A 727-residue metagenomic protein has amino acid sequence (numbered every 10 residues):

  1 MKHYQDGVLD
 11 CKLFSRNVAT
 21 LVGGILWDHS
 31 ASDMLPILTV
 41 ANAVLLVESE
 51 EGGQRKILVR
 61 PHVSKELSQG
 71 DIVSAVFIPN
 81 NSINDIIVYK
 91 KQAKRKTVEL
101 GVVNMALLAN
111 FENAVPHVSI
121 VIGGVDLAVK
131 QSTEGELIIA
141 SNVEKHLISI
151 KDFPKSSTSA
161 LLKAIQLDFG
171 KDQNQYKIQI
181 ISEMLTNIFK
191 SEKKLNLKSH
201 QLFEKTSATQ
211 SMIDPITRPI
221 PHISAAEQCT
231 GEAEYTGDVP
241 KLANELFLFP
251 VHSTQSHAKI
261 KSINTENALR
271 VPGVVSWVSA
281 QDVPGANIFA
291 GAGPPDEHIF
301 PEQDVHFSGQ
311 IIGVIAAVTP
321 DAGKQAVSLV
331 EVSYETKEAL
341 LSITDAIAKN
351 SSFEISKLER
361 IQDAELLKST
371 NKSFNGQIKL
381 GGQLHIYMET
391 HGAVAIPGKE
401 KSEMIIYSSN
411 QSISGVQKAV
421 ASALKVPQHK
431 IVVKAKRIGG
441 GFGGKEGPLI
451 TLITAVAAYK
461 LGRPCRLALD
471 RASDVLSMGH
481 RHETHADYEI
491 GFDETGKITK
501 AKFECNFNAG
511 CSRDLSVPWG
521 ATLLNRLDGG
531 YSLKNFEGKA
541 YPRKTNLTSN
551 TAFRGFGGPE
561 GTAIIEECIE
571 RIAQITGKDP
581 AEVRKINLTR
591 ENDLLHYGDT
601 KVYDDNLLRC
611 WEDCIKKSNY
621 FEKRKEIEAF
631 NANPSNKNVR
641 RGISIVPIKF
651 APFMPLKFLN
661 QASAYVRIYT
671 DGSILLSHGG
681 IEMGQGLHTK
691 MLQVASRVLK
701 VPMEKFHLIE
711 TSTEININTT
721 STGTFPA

Functional and structural regions predicted by a protein language model:
M1-P215, I223-S224: C-terminal structural segment of proteins
S141-N142, P250-A280, V314-S333, A393-L461 (+8 more regions): Alpha-helical support elements that line or immediately flank enzyme active sites and cofactor-binding pockets
S157-I181, V278-Q310, G415, V433-I453 (+6 more regions): Short, surface-exposed loop/turn segments at secondary-structure boundaries that line and modulate
M184-T236, L608-N631, G642, Y665-R667 (+1 more regions): Intrinsic disorder at enzyme termini
K198-I355: Flexible, low-hydrophobicity surface segments
R218, S224-T230, L358-A393, E483-C568 (+3 more regions): Glycine-rich loop/linker segments at domain edges
I311, A317-T319, G462-G510: Phosphate/diphosphate-binding loops
N371, Q377-L384, I586-R667: Accessory "access/gating" subregions that flank catalytic or transport cores
